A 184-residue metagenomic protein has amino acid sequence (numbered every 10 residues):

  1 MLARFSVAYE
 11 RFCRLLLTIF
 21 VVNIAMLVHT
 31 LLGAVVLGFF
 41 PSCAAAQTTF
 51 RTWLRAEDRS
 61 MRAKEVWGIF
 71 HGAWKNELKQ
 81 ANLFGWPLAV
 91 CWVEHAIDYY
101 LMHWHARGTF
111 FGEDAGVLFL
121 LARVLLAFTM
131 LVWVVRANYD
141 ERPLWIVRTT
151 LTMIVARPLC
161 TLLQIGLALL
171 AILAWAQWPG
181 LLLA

Functional and structural regions predicted by a protein language model:
M1-D114, L126-A184: Helix-coil boundary and N-terminal low-complexity module in membrane systems
G116-R123: Small-residue-enriched core segments of transmembrane alpha-helices in multipass membrane transport and channel
